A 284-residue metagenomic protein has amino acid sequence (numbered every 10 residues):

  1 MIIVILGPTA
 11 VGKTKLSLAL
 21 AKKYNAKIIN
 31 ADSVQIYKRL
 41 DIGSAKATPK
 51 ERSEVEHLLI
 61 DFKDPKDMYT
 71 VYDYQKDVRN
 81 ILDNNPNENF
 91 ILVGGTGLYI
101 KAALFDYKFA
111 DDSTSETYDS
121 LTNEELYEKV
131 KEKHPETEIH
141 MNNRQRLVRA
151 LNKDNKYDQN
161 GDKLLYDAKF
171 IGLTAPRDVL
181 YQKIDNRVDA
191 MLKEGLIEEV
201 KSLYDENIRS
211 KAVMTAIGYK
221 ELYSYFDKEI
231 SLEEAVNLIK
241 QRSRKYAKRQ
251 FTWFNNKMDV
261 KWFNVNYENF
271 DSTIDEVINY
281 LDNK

Functional and structural regions predicted by a protein language model:
M1-K284: Phosphate/pyrophosphate-binding catalytic cores of soluble transferases and nucleic-acid-acting enzymes
